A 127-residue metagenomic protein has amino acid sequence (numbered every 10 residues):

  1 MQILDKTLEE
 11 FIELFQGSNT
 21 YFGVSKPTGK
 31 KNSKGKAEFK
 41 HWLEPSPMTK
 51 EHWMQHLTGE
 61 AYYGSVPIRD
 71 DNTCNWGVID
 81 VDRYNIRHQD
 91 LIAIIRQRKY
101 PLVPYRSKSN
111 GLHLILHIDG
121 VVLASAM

Functional and structural regions predicted by a protein language model:
M1-W76, Y84-A93: DNA replication initiation on ssDNA origins
G17-S18, V81, I118-G120: Residues immediately flanking
Y21-F22, Y100-P104: Short secondary-structure junctions
V78-D80, H113-I115: Short aromatic/hydrophobic contact patches that present stacked aromatics for nucleic-acid/ligand binding
I79, I94, R98-L102: Catalytic residues for metal-mediated phosphoryl-transfer on nucleic acids/nucleotides
V81-R83, R106: Non-cytosolic beta-sheet module surface loops
R87-Q97, H117-M127: Helical (often loop-to-helix) elements that flank the catalytic cores of nucleotide-handling enzymes
Y105-L114: Short, conserved phosphate-binding/catalytic loop or strand-edge motifs used in phosphoryl-/nucleotidyl-transfer
